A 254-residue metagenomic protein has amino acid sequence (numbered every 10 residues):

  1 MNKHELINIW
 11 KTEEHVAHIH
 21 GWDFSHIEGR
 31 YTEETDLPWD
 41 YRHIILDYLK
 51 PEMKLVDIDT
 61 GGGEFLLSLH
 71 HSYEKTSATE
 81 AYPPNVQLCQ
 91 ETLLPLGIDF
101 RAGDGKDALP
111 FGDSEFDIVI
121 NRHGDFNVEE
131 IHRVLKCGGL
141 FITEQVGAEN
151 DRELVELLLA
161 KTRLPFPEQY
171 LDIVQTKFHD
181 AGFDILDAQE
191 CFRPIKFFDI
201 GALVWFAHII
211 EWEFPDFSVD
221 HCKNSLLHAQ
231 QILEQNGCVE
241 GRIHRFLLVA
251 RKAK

Functional and structural regions predicted by a protein language model:
M1-H26, T35: N-terminal, positively charged/glycine-rich alpha-helical extensions of SAM-dependent methyltransferases
G21-F24, T32-K54, E64-F65: Conserved alpha-helix/loop element of class I SAM-dependent methyltransferases that forms part of the SAM/SAH-binding
K54-A108: Class I SAM-dependent methyltransferase SAM/SAH-binding core
A108-I118: A short acidic, Gly/Pro-enriched loop at the edge of an enzyme's catalytic core that lines a small-molecule cofactor
F126-I142: A short glycine-rich, Lys/Arg-flanked "PGG" loop and its adjoining helix->strand segment in the class I
G147-P165: Short, glycine-/aromatic-enriched active-site segment of Class I SAM-dependent methyltransferases
L159-I173, F214-D216: Acceptor-substrate binding/catalytic loop of class I
D184-K254: Conserved Class I S-adenosyl-L-methionine
